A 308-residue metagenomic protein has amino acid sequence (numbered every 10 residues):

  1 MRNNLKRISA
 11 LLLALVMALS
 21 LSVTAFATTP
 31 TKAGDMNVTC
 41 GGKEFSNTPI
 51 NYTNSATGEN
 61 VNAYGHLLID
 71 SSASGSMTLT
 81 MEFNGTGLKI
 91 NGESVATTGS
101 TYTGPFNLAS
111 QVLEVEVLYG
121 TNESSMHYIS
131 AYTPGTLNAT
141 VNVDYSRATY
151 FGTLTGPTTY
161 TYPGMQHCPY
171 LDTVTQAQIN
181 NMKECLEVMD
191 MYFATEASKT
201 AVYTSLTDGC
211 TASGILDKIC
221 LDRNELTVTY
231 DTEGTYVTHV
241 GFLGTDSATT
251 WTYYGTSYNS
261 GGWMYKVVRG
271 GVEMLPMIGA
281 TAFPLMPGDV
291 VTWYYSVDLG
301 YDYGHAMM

Functional and structural regions predicted by a protein language model:
M1-T29: Gram-positive cell-envelope targeting signals
A10, A25-T78, E82-M308: Ubiquitin-like/PB1-type beta-grasp interaction modules and other compact soluble beta-rich domains
